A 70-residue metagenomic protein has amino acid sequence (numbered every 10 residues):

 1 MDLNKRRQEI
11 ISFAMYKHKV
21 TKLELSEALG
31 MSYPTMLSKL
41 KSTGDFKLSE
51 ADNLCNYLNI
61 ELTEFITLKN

Functional and structural regions predicted by a protein language model:
M1-V20: A short, Lys/Arg-rich alpha-helix, primarily the initiator
S12, L37-S38, I66: Key DNA-contacting residues within the recognition helix of helix-turn-helix
E24-S26, L54: Short alpha-helical "recognition helix" segments of helix-turn-helix
M31-D45: Recognition helix of helix-turn-helix/homeodomain-like DNA-binding domains that insert into the DNA major groove
L40, E50, K69: DNA major-groove recognition helix of helix-turn-helix
T43-N53: Short, basic-rich loop-to-helix N-cap that marks the start of a DNA-contacting helix
N56-N70: Short C-terminal boundary/hinge segments that cap the last helix of small helical domains
